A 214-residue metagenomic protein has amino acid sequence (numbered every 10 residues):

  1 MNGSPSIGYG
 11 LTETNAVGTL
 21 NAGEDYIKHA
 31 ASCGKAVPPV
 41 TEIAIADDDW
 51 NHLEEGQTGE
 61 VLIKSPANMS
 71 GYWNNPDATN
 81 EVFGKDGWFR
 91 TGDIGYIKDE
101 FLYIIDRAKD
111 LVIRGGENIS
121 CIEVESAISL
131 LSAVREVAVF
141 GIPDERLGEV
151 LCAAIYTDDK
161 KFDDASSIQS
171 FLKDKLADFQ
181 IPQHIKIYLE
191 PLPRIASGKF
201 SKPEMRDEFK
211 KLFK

Functional and structural regions predicted by a protein language model:
M1-G8, T12-L102, A108-D110, V124-E125 (+1 more regions): Conserved AMP-binding/adenylate-forming
S6, I185-Y188: General small-molecule cofactor/ligand-binding pocket signal
G18, Q183-H184: Extracytoplasmic/periplasmic beta-strand context in beta-sandwich domains, especially the cupredoxin/COX2 CuA-binding
P38-V40, V134, P182: Core-facing hydrophobic residues within beta-strands of well-ordered domains
I45, L192-P193: Hydrophobic beta-strand positions
S65, S70-G71, I94-Q180, P191 (+2 more regions): AMP-binding/adenylate-forming catalytic core of the ANL superfamily
D207-K214: Acidic/polar alpha-helix N-cap and adjacent early helical turns within long charge-rich amphipathic helices/linkers
